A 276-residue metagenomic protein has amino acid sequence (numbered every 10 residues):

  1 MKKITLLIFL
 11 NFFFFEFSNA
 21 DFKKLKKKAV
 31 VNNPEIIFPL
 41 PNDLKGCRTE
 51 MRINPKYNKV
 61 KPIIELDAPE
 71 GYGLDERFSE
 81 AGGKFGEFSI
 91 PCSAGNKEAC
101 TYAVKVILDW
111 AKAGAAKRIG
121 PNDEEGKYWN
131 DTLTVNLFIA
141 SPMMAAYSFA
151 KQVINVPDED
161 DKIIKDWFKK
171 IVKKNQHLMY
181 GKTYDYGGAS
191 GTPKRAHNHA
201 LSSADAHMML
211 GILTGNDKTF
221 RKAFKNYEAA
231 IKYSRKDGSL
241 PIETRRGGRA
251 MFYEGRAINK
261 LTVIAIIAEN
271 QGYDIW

Functional and structural regions predicted by a protein language model:
I4-F12: Sec-dependent N-terminal signal peptides
L10, S18-A189, L201, D205 (+2 more regions): Extracellular glycan-targeting catalytic surfaces
K170-W276: Extracellular polysaccharide-recognition and catalytic grooves
